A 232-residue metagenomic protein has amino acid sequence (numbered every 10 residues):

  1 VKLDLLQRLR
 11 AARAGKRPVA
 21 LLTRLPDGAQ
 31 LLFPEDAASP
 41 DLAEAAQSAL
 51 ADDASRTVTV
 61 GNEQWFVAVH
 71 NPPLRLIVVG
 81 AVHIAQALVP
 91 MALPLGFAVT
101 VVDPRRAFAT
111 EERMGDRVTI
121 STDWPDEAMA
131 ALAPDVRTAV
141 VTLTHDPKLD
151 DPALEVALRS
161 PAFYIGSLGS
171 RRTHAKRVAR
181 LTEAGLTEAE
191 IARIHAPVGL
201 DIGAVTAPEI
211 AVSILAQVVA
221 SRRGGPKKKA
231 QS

Functional and structural regions predicted by a protein language model:
V1-T119, A130, D135-T138, T173 (+1 more regions): Segments forming oxygen-rich coordination pockets for charged ligands
F97, A162, L186: Short phosphate-binding/catalytic loops that engage adenosine nucleotides
V102, A139, E155-R180: ADP-ribose/adenylate-binding Rossmann-like module
D116-T122, E183-L186: Short, hinge-like loop/turn segments at secondary-structure boundaries
D123-A128: Conserved SAM/SAH-binding loop
L143-P147: N-terminal glycine-rich "phosphate-gripper" loop used for MgATP/nucleotide binding and carboxylate activation
K148-D151, E155: Cytosolic regulatory regions of ion transport systems
L168-S232: Adenosine-phosphate binding glycine-rich loop
